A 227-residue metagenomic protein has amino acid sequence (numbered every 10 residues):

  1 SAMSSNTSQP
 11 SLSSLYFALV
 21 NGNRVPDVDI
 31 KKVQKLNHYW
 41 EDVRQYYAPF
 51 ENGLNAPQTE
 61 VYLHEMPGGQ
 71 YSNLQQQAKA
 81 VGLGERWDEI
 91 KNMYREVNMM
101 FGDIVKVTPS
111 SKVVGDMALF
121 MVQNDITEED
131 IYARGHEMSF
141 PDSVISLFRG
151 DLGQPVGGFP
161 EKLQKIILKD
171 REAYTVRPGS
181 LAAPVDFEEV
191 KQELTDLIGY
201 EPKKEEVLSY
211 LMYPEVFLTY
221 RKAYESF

Functional and structural regions predicted by a protein language model:
S1-P10: Glycine-rich phosphate-binding active-site loops on the catalytic face of alpha/beta enzymes
Q9, E51-L54: Acidic/polar, glycine-anchored loop/turn motif associated with catalytic or activation segments that engage anionic
A18-G22, Y39, V43, Q77: Alpha-helical structural signal in soluble globular domains
V20-V28, V81-E85: Inter-helical turn/loop segments and adjacent helix faces that build the functional surface of alpha-helical bundle
V25-W40: Phosphate/diphosphate-binding loops
R44-N52: Charged, gly/pro-enriched flexible loop segments at helix/strand junctions
N55-Q58, E65, G69-F227: Terminal or standalone catalytic/regulatory effector modules within metabolic enzymes and repeat proteins
